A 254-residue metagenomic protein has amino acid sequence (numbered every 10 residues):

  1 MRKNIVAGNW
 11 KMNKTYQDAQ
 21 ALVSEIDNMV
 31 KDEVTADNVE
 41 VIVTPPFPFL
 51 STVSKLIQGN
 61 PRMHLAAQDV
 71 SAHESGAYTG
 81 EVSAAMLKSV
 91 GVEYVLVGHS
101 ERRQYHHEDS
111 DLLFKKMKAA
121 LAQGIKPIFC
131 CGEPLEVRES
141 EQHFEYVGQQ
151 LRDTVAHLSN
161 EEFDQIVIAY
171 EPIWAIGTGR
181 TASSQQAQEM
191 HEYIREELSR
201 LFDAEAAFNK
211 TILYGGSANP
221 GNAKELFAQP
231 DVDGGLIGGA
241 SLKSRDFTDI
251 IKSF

Functional and structural regions predicted by a protein language model:
M1-A169, I173-F254: Active-site loop-to-helix "anion-binding N-cap" substructures in soluble metabolic enzymes
